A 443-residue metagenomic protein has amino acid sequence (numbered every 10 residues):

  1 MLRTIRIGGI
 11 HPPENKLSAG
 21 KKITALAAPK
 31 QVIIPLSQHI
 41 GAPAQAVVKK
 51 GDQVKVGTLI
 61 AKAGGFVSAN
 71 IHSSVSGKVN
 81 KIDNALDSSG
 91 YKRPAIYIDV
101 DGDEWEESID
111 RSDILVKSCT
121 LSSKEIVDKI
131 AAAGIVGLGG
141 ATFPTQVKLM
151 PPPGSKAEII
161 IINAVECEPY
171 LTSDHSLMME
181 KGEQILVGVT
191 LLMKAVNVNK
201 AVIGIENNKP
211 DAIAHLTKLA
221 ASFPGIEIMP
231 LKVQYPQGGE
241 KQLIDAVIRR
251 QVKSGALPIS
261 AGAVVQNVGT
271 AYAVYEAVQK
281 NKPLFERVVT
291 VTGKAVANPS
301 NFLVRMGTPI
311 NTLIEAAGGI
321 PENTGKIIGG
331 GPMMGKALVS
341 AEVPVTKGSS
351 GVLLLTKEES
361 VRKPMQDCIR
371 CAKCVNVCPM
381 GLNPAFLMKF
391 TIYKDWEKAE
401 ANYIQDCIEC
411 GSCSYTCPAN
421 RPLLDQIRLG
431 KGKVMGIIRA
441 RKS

Functional and structural regions predicted by a protein language model:
M1-V47: N-terminal, Lys/Arg-enriched amphipathic/low-complexity engagement segments that precede the first folded domain
K49-K62, K81: Short, well-structured beta-strand-loop connectors
G77-V79: Conserved hydrophobic positions within beta-strands
L86-F143, G154, P210: Acidic low-complexity segments
E106, G137, I160-D174, A295: Gly-rich Lys/Arg/Thr-decorated short loops/hinges at beta-loop-alpha junctions or inter-strand turns that position
M179-K194: Histidine-anchored nucleotide/phosphate-binding helix
V198-I310, A316-P321, G331: Hydrophobic alpha-helical positions that pack around
S349-M365, V375, P379-S443: Ferredoxin-type iron-sulfur electron-transfer modules in oxidoreductases and energy-metabolism complexes
